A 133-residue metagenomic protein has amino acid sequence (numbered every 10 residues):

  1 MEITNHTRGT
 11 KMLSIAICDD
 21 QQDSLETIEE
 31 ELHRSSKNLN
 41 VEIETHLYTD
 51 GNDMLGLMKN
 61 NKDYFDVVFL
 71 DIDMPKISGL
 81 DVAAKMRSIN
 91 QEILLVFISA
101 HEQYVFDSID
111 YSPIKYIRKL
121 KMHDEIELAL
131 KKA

Functional and structural regions predicted by a protein language model:
R8, Q21-H46: Two-component/phosphorelay signaling modules centered on CheY-like receiver
E29-E30, L47-V67: Acidic, metal-coordinating helix/loop segments flanking the phosphotransfer/catalytic sites of two-component signaling
D50, S78-D81: Acidic catalytic/metal-coordinating carboxylates
G56, L80-Q91: Short amphipathic alpha-helix used as the core "switch/output" element in two-component signaling
I72-M74: Receiver (REC) domain active-site loop signature in two-component systems and cognate sites in sensor histidine kinases
E92-E102: A short, hydrophobic beta-strand element within the central beta-sheet of small alpha/beta folds
K121-K132: C-terminal output helix
